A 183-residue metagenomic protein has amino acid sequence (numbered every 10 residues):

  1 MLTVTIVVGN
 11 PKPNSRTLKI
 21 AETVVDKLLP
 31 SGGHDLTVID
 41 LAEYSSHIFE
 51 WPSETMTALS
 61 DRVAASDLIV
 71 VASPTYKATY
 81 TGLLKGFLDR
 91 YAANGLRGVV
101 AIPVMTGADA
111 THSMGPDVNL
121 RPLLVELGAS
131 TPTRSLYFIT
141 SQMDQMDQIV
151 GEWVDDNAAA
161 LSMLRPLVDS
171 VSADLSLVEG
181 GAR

Functional and structural regions predicted by a protein language model:
L2-G32: N-terminal beta1-alpha1 ligand-phosphate binding loop
T3, D35, V100: Residues at the starts of beta-strands that form the adenosine-phosphate
V8, D40, S135-Y137: Residue-level recognition of beta-strand->loop/alpha-helix junctions
G9-P11, L41, T106-G107: Cofactor-binding loop segments of dinucleotide-utilizing enzymes, especially the Rossmann-like FAD- and NAD(P)+-binding
P13-R16, T79-Y80, T111-H112, Q145: Secondary-structure boundary/capping motif
T37-M56, D144-M146: N-terminal beta-loop-helix "entrance" segment that forms/cooperates in small-molecule cofactor or anionic ligand
T55-L127: Helix-loop-strand module that forms the ligand-binding subsite of alpha/beta enzymes
T131-R183: Glycine-rich phosphate/pyrophosphate-binding loop and the adjoining helix
